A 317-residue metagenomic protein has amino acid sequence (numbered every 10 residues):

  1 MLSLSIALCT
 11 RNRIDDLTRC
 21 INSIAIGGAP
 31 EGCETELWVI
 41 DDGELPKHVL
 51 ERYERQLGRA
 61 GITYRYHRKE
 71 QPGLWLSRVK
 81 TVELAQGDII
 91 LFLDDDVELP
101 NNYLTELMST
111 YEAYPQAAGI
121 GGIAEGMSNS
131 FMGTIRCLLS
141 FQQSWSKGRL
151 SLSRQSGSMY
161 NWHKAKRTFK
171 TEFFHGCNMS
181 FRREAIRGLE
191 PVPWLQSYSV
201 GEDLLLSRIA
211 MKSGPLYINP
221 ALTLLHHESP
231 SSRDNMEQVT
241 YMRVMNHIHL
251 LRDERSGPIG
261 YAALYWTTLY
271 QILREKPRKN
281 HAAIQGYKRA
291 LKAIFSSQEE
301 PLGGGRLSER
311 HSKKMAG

Functional and structural regions predicted by a protein language model:
M1-I26, G32: N-proximal low-complexity "stem/linker" segments adjacent to membrane-targeting elements
N22-R68: Acidic donor-binding segment of Leloir-type glycosyltransferases
K69-A85: Glycine-rich, basic loop-to-helix element that forms the pyrophosphate-binding segment of sugar-nucleotide handling
I90: Short aromatic/hydrophobic "clamp" motif used to bind/position activated sugar donors
N102-S146: Conserved donor NDP-sugar-binding/catalytic core segment of glycosyltransferases
S140-T171: Short, flexible, basic/aromatic active-site loop/helix in glycosyltransferases
F174-C177, S197-L206: Acidic donor-binding loop at a coil-to-helix junction in glycosyltransferase catalytic cores that engages
Q238-N246, G257-G317: Non-catalytic, C-terminal membrane-associated alpha-helical segments of glycosyltransferases
